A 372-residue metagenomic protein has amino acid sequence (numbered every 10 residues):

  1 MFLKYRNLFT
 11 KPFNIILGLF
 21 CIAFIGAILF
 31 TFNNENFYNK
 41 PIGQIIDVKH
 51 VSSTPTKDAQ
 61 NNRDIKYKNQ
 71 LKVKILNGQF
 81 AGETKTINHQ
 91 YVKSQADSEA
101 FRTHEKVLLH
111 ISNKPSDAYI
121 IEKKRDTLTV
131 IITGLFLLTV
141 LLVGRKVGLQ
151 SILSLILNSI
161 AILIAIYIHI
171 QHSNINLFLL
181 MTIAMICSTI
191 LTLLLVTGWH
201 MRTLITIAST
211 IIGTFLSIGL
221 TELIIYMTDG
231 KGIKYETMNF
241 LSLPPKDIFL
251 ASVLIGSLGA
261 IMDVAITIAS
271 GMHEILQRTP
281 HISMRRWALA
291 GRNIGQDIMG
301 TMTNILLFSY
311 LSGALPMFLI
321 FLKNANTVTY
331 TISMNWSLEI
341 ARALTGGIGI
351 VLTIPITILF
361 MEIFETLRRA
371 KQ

Functional and structural regions predicted by a protein language model:
M1-I42: Hydrophobic secretory-pathway targeting helix
I42-F101: Membrane-cytosol interface segments
V92-T127: Extended, hydrophilic extramembrane loops/domains of integral membrane proteins
L109-I121, F136-G148, I166-S173, E274: Short juxtamembrane and helix-loop transition motifs at transmembrane-helix boundaries in membrane proteins
L135-L137, K146-G256, A260, V264: Transmembrane alpha-helical segments that form the functional core of multipass membrane systems
T206-T210, T214, F240-A251, I255 (+3 more regions): Pore-lining and gate-forming transmembrane alpha-helices of multi-pass membrane transport proteins
D263, M272-F321: Helical hairpin unit composed of two closely spaced alpha helices linked by a short loop
N293, D297-G300, S309-Q372: Hydrophobic alpha-helical transmembrane segments of membrane transport and translocation systems, primarily multi-pass
